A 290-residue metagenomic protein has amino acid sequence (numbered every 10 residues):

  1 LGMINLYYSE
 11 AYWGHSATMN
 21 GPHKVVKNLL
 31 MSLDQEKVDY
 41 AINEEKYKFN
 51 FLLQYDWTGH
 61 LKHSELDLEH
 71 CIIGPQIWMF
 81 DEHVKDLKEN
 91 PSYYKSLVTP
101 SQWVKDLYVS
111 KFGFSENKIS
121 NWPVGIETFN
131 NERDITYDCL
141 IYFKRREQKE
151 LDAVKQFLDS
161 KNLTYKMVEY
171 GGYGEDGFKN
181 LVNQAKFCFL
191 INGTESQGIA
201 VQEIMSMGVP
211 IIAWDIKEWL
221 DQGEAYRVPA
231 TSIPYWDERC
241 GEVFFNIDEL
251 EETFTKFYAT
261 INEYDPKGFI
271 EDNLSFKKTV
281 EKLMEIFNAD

Functional and structural regions predicted by a protein language model:
L1-K62, K277, E281-D290: N-terminal pre-catalytic "stem/leader" segment of glycosyltransferase-like enzymes
A17-T18, V124-F178: Conserved catalytic-core segment of nucleotide-activated headgroup transferases in glycan assembly
N50-D81, V98: Active-site proximal beta-strand in glycosyltransferases
D86-K95: A conserved, positively charged/aromatic
S96-D106, F114-F129: Donor nucleotide-sugar binding/catalytic pocket of nucleotide-sugar-dependent glycosyltransferases
C188-F189: A short hydrophobic beta-strand element within the catalytic core of glycosyltransferases that build diverse glycans
G193: Aromatic "clamp/platform" in nucleotide-sugar-dependent glycosyltransferases that forms part of the donor/acceptor
S196-N273: Catalytic binding pocket for nucleotide-activated donors in carbohydrate/polymer assembly enzymes
